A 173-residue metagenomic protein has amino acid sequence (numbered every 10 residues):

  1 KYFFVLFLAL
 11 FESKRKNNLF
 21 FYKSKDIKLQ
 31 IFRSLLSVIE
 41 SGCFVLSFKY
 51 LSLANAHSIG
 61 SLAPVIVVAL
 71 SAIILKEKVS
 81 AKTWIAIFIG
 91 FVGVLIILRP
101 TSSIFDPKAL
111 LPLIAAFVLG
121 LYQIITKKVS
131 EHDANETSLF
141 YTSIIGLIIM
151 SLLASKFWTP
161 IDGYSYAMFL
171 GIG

Functional and structural regions predicted by a protein language model:
K1-I39, V118-L121, Y141-K156: Transmembrane alpha-helices of multi-pass small-molecule transport proteins
F3-F7, I59-I73, F88, I144-I149: Alpha-helical transmembrane segments of compact multi-pass small-molecule transporters, enriched in specific families
A9, S103-W158, F169-G171: Transmembrane alpha-helical segments that form core, pore/gating elements of small-molecule transporters/exporters
N18-C43, P107-A115, P160-G173: Loop-to-transmembrane-helix transition segments
F32, I59-L62, K82-I85, Y141-T142: Hydrophobic core positions of alpha-helical segments in small-molecule transporters and transporter systems
C43-G60, E131-E136: Structural motif at transmembrane-helix junctions in multi-pass transporters
L46, P64-I85, F157: C-terminal transmembrane-helix exit sites in multi-pass transporters
K82-L98: Hydrophobic transmembrane alpha-helices of multi-pass small-molecule transport proteins
